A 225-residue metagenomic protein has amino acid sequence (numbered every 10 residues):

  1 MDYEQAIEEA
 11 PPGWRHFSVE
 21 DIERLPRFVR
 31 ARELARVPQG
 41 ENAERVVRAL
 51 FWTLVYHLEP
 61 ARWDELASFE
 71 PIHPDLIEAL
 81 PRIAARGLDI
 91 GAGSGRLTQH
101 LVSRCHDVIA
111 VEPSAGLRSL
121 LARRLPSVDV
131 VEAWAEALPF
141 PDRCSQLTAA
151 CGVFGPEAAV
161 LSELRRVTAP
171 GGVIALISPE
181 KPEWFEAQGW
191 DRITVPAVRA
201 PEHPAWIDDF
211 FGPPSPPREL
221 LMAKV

Functional and structural regions predicted by a protein language model:
Y3-R82: Conserved class I S-adenosyl-L-methionine
A84-G93: Conserved class I S-adenosyl-L-methionine
S94-A137: Class I SAM-dependent methyltransferase SAM/SAH-binding core
E136-T148: A short acidic, Gly/Pro-enriched loop at the edge of an enzyme's catalytic core that lines a small-molecule cofactor
Q146-A158: A short SAM/SAH-binding and catalytic strip from SAM-dependent methyltransferases
A159-V173: A short glycine-rich, Lys/Arg-flanked "PGG" loop and its adjoining helix->strand segment in the class I
L176-P196: Conserved class I S-adenosyl-L-methionine
P201-V225: Core SAM-dependent methyltransferase catalytic element
